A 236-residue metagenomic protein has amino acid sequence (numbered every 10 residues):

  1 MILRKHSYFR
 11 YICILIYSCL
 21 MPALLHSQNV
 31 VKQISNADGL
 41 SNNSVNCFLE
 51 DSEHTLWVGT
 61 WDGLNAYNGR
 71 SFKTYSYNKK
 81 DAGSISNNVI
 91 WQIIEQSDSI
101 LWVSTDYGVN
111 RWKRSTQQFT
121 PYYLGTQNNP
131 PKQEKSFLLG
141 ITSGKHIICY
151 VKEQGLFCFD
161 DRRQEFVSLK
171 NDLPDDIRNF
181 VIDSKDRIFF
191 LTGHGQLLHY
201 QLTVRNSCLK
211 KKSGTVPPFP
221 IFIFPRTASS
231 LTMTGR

Functional and structural regions predicted by a protein language model:
M1-R236: Carboxylate-rich, polar loop motifs that coordinate divalent cations or form catalytic acidic clusters
